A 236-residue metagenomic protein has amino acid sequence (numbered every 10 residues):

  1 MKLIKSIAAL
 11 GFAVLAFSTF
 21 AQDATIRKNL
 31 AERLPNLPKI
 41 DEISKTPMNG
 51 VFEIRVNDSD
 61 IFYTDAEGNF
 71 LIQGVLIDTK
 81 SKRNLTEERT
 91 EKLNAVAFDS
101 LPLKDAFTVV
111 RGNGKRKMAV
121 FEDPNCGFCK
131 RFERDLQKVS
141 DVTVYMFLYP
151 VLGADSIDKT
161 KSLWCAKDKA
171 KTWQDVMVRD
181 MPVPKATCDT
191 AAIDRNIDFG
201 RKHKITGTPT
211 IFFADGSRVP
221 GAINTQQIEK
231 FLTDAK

Functional and structural regions predicted by a protein language model:
K2-I7, F17-K161, D175-V178, K185-T208 (+1 more regions): Extracytoplasmic thiol/disulfide redox context detector
G11-V14: Repetitive helical segments and hydrophobic/amphipathic motifs
N57, A214-D215: Short strand-turn-strand beta-turns centered on an Asx-Gly dipeptide
G153, G216-S217: Short secondary-structure capping/turn micro-motifs that flank functional sites
L163-C165: Conserved NTP-binding/hydrolysis module of P-loop NTPases
K167-A170, Q174: Conserved, helical-rich catalytic subdomain that frames metal- and/or nucleotide-binding sites in enzyme alpha/beta
P220-G221: Short, exposed beta-strand-loop hairpins at the edges of beta-sheets in extracellular/periplasmic proteins
